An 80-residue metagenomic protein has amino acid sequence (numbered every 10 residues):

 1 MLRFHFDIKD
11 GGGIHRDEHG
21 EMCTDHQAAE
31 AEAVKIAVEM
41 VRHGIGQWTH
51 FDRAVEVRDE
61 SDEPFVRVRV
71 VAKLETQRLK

Functional and structural regions predicted by a protein language model:
M1-R16: Short aromatic-glycine-(Arg/Gly/Cys) micro-motifs in beta-strand/loop hairpins
R16-T24: A short, exposed loop/beta-hairpin motif centered on an aromatic-Gly-Thr core
I36-G46: Short arginine-rich
G46-K80: C-terminal structural segments of small proteins and small subunits
